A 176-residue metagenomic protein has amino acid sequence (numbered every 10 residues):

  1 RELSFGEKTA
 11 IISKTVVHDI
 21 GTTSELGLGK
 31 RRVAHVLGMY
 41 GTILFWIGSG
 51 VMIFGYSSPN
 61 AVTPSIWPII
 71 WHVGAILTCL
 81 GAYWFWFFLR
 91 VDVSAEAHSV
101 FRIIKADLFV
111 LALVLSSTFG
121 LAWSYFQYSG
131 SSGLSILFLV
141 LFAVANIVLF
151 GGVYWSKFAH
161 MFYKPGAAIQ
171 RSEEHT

Functional and structural regions predicted by a protein language model:
R1-E2, P64-C79, V140-A145: Alpha-helical transmembrane segments
R1-E2, W84-R102, F126-G130, G151-Q170: Juxtamembrane/interface segments at transmembrane-helix termini
E2, S24-A34, T63-I70, S94-A112 (+1 more regions): Membrane-interface segments at loop-to-transmembrane junctions
I47-N60: Membrane-helix interface motif
S58-S65, A122-N146: Extracellular/periplasmic helix-loop-helix junctions in multi-pass membrane proteins
I70-F88, V110-S117: Generic alpha-helical transmembrane segments
C79, V114, F138-F162: Alpha-helical membrane-embedded segments
E174-T176: Conserved small/polar residues in nucleotide/adenosyl-binding loops
